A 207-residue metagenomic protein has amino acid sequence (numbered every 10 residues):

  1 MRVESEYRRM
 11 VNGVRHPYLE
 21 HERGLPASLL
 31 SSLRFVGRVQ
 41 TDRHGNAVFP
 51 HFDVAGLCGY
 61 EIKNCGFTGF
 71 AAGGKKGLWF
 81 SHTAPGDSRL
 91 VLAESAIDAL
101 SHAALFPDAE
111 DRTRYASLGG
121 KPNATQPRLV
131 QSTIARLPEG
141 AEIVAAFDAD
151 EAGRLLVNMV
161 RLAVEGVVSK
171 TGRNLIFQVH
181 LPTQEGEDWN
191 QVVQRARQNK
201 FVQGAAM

Functional and structural regions predicted by a protein language model:
M1-K76, S81-H82: Basic, glycine-enriched DNA-binding surface that flanks or lies within the catalytic cores of DNA
P17-Y18, L100, L162: Surface-exposed charge patches
L19, F49, E94, H102 (+2 more regions): Terminal peptide-recognition signature
G24-S28, D98-D108: Short helix-capping and hinge/turn segments at secondary-structure transitions, especially at repeat and domain
G86-V91: Short active-site oxyanion
A93-A99, P122-T125: A general structural motif
A104-M207: TOPRIM fold recognition
